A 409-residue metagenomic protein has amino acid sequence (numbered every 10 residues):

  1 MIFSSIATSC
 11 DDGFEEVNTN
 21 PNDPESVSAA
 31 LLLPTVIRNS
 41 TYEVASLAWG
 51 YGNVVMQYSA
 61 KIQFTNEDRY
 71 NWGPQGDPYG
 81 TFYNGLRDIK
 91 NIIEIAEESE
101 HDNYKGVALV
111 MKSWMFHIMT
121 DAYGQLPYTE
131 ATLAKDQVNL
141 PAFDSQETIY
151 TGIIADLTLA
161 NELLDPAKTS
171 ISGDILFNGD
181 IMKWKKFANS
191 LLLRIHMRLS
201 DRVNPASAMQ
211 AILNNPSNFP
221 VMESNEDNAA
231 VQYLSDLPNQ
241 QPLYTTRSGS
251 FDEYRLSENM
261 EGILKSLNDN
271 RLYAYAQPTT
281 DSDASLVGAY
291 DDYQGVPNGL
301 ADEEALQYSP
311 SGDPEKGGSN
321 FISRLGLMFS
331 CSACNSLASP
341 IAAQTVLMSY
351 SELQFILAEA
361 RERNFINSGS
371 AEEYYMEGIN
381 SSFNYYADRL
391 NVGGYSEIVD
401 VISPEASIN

Functional and structural regions predicted by a protein language model:
C10-G73, G80, N91, I95-S99: Membrane-proximal, proline-rich intrinsically disordered regions
K61-S172, P340-T345, A360: Conserved, well-structured interaction surfaces
T151-Q232: Internal, well-ordered domain-core segments that constitute the primary functional module of diverse proteins
A206-L357, E362-R363, S368, E372-N409: Hydrophobic-face positions in mid-chain alpha helices that act as interaction patches
